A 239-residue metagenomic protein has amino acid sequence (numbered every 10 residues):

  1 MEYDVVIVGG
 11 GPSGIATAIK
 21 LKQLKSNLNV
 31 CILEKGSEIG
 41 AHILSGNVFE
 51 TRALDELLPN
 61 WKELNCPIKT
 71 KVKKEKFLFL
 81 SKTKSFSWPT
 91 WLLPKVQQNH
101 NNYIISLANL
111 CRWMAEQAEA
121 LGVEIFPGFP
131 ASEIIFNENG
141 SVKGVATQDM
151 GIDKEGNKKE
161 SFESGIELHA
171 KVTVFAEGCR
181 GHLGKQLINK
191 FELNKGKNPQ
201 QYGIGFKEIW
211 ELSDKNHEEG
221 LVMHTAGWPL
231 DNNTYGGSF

Functional and structural regions predicted by a protein language model:
Y3-C31: N-terminal Rossmann-like FAD-binding beta1-loop-alpha1 element of flavoenzymes
S13, E38, R180: Conserved Rossmann-like nucleotide-cofactor binding loop
A16, K20, N109-W113, G178 (+1 more regions): Short amphipathic alpha-helical face segments that pack within enzyme cores and frequently flank/anchor catalytic
K35-T83: N-terminal FAD cofactor-binding segment of flavoenzymes
H42-L44, P89-T90, K185-I188: Short, solvent-exposed loop/turn and secondary-structure capping segments
V96-E116, F126, W228-L230: Short beta-strand to alpha-helix junction loop
Q117-F239: Predominantly flavin-linked oxidoreductase catalytic cores and closely associated redox partners
